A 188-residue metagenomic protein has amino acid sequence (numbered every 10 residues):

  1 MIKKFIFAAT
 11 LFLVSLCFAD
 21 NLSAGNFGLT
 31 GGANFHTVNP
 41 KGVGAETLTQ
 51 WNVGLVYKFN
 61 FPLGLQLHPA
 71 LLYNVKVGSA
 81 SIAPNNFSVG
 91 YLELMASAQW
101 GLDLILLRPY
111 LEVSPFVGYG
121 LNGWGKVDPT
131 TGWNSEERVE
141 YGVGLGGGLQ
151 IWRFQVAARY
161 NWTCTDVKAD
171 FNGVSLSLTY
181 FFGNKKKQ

Functional and structural regions predicted by a protein language model:
M1-N26, K185-Q188: Cleavable N-terminal export/targeting peptides
L22, N60-P62, L149: Surface-exposed coil/turn segments at beta-strand junctions on protein surfaces, enriched
L22-T37: Transmembrane beta-strand segments of Gram-negative outer membrane beta-barrel proteins
S23-G25, A45-W51, S88-L94, E137-V143 (+2 more regions): Residues that define the transmembrane beta-barrel architecture of outer-membrane proteins
A33-T37, W51-K126, L178-Q188: Gram-negative (and chloroplast) outer-membrane scaffold detector with strong preference for beta-barrel transmembrane
N39-E46, S79-N85, G123-T130, V167-G173: Outer-membrane beta-barrel translocator domains and adjoining extracellular loop/strand segments of Gram-negative
Q66-I82, W133, E137-Q188: Predominantly the C-terminal beta-signal and adjacent terminal strand-loop region of outer-membrane beta-barrel
